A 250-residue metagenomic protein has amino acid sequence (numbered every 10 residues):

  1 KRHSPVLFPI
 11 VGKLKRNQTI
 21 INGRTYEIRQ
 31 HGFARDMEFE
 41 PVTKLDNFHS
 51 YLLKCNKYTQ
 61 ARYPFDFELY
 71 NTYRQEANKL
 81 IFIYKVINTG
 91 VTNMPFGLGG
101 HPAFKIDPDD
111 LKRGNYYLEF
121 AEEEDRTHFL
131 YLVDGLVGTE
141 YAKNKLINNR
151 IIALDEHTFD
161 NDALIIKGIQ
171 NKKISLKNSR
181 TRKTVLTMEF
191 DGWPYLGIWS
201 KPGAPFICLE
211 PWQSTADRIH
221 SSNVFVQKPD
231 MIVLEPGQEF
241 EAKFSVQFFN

Functional and structural regions predicted by a protein language model:
K1-I21: Acidic-aromatic substrate-binding/catalytic surfaces of carbohydrate-active enzymes
K1-S4, E210-S222: Short, basic/aromatic beta-hairpin or loop at an interaction surface
T19-E27, Y84, I232-F248: Short Pro-Gly-centered flexible turn/kink motifs
N22-A77: Extended, loop-rich substrate-binding clefts of extracytoplasmic carbohydrate-active enzymes
C55-D109: Acidic, contiguous internal or C-terminal segments within carbohydrate-active enzymes that form a structured patch used
Y70-T72, P229-L234: Beta-strand-rich interaction surfaces with strong enrichment in secreted/lumenal proteins
A103-I106, D110-F190: Active-site/ligand-binding surface loops and adjacent short beta/alpha elements that line catalytic pockets across
N178-D217: Glycine-rich active-site loops that engage anionic ligands at enzyme catalytic sites
